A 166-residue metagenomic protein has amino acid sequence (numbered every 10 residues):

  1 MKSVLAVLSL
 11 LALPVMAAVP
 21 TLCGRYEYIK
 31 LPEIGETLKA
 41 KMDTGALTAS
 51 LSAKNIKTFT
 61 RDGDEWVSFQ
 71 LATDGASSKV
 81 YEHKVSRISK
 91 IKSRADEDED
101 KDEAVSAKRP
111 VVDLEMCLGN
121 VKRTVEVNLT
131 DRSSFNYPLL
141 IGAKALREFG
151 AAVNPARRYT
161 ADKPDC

Functional and structural regions predicted by a protein language model:
M1-V4: Positively charged n-region of N-terminal signal peptides that target proteins for export
A6-L10: Hydrophobic helical h-region of N-terminal Sec-dependent signal peptides in bacterial secretory/periplasmic proteins
A12-P14: N-terminal signal peptide c-region/cleavage motif recognized by signal peptidases
A18-C166: Pepsin/retropepsin-fold aspartyl endopeptidases
